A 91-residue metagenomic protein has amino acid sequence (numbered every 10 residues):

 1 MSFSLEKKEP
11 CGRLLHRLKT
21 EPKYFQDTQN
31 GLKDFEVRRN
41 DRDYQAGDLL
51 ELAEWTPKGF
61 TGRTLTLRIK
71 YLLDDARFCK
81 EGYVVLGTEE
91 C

Functional and structural regions predicted by a protein language model:
S2-C91: Catalytic phosphate/metal-binding cores of nucleic-acid and nucleotide-processing enzymes, i.e., regions that mediate
